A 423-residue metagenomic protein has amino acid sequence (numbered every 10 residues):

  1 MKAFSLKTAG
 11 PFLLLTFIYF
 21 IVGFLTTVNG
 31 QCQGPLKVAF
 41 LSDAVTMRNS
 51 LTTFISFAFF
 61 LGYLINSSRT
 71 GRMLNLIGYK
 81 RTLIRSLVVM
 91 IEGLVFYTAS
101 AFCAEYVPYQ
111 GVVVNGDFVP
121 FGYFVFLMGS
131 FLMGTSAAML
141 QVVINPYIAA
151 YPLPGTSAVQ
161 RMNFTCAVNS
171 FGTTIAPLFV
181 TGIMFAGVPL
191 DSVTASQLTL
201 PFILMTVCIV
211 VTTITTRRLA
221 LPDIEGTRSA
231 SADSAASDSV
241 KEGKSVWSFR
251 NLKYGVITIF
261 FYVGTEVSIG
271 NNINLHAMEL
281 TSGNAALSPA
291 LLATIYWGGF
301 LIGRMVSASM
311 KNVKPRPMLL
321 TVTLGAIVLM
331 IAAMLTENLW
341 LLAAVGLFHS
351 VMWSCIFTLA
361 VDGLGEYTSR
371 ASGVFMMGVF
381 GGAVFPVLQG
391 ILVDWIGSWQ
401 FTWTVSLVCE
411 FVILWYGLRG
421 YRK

Functional and structural regions predicted by a protein language model:
G10-F40, Q141-N145, I269-A277: Extracytoplasmic
N29-Q33, S245-T294: Extracytoplasmic gate region of multi-pass secondary transporters
C32-I65: Extracellular/periplasmic helix-loop-helix junction of adjacent transmembrane segments in MFS-like secondary
T53-L74, T294-V306: Central cavity-lining transmembrane alpha-helices of secondary-active solute carriers, predominantly the Major
L83, F126, L319-L320: Primarily marks hydrophobic transmembrane alpha-helices of the MFS/SLC 12-helix fold
V88-V119, L324-T336: C-terminal ends and interior cores of transmembrane alpha-helices in multi-pass membrane transporters/permeases
M139-L153, S350-E366: Intracellular juxtamembrane helix-capping segments at the cytosolic ends of symmetry-related transmembrane helices
A158-L221: Helix-loop-helix hairpin linking two adjacent transmembrane segments in secondary transporters
